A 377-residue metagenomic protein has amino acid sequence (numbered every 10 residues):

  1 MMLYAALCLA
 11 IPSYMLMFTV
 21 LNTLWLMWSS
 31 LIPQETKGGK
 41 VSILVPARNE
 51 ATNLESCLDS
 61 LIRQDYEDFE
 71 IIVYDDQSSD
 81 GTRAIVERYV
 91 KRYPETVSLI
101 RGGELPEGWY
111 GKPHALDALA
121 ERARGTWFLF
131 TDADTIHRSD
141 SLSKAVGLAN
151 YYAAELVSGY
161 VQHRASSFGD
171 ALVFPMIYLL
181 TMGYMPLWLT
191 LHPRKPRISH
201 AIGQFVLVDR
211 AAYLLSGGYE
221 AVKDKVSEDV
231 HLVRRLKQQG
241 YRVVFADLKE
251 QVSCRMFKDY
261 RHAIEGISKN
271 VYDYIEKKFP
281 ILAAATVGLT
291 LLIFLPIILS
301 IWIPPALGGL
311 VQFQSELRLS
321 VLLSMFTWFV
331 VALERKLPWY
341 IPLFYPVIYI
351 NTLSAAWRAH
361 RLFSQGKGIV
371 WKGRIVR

Functional and structural regions predicted by a protein language model:
M1-K37, P175, T352: N-terminal membrane-anchoring/stem segments of glycan-assembly enzymes
M17, L99-L119, K144, L148-L207 (+4 more regions): Long helical/loop segments within the catalytic core of UDP-sugar-dependent glycosyltransferases, especially the large
W25-L31, E50-R63: Short, well-formed alpha-helical segments that are part of the catalytic scaffolds of diverse glycosyltransferases
E35, A285-G366: Membrane-embedded multi-pass helical conduit in multi-pass membrane proteins, especially envelope-biosynthetic
G39-S42, E70: Cell-envelope/extracellular polymer assembly enzymes that use nucleotide-activated donors
L58-L105: Acidic donor-binding segment of Leloir-type glycosyltransferases
G81, A133-L148: Acidic donor-binding/catalytic loop of UDP-sugar-dependent glycosyltransferases, especially processive GT2
A149-Y152, L156-T181, A211-L214, Y219-I281: Catalytic donor/gating beta->alpha subdomain of glycosyltransferases that bind UDP-sugars
